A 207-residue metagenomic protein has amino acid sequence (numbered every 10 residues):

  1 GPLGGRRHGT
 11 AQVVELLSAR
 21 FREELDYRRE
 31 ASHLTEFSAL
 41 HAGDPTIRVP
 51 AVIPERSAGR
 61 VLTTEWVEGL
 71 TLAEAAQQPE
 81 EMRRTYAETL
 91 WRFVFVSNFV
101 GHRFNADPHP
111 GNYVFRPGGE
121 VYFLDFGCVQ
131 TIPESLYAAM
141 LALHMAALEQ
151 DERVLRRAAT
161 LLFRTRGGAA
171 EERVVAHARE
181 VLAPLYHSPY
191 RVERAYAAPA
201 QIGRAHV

Functional and structural regions predicted by a protein language model:
G1-A73, T85, G101, N105 (+1 more regions): Conserved ATP-binding subdomain of kinase catalytic cores across diverse folds
V13-E15, A58, V67-G69, A73-T89 (+1 more regions): Helix-rich C-lobe and terminal helical cap/extension of kinase-like folds
I53, A205-H206: Single conserved hydrophobic/aromatic residue that forms the stacking wall/gate of nucleotide- or nucleobase-binding
T85-G101: Conserved helicase/translocase P-loop NTPase motor core
H102, D107-H109, H206: Conserved catalytic-loop position in the HRD/HxD motif
G111-F115: Hydrophobic residue at the +6 position relative to the catalytic HRD Asp in the kinase catalytic loop
